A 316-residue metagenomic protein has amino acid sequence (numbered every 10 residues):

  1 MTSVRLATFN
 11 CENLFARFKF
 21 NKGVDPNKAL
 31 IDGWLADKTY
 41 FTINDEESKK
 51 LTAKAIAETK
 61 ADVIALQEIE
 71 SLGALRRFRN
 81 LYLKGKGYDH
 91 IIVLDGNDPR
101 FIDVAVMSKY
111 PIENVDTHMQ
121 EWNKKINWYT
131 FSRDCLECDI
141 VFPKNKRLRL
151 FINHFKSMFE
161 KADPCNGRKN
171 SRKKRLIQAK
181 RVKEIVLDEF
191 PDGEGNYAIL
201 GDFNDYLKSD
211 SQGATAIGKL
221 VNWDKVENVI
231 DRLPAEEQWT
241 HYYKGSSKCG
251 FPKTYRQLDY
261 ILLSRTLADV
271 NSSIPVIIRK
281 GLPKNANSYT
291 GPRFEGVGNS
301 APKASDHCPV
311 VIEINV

Functional and structural regions predicted by a protein language model:
M1-G85, I92-G96, Y289, E295-G298 (+1 more regions): N-terminal, active-site-proximal structural segment of metallo-dependent hydrolase catalytic domains
M1-T2, A57-E58, L83-G85, D98-R100 (+5 more regions): Extracellular/periplasmic catalytic domains that process cell-envelope and extracellular macromolecules
S3-A16, R147-E160, P164: Active-site-proximal beta-strand elements of phosphoester/diester hydrolases
F9-C11, T52-R76, L150, H154 (+3 more regions): Active-site beta-strand/loop signature of hydrolases that rely on acidic residues for catalysis
F15-R17, L72-A74, F101, M158-E160 (+2 more regions): Short catalytic/ligand-binding loop motif for oxyanion handling, primarily in non-cytosolic enzymes, centered on
V63-K156: Structured beta-strand-rich core segments of catalytic domains in phosphoester-bond hydrolases
T130, E184, D188-Y197, N204-V316: Metal-dependent phosphoester-hydrolase catalytic domains
D163-R175: Surface-exposed cleft-lining segments at the edges of enzyme active sites
